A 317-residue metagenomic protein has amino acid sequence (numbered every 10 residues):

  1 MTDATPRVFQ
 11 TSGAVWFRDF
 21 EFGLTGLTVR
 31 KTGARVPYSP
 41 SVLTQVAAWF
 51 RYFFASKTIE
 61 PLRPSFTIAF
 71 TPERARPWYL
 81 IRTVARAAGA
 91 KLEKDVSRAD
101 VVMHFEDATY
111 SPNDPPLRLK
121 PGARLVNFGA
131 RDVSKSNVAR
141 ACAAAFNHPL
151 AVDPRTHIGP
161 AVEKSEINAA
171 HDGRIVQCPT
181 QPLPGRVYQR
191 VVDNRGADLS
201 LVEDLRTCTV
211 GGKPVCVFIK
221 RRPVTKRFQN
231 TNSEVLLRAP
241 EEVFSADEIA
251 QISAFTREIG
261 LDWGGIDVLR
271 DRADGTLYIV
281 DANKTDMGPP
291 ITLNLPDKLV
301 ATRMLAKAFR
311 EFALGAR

Functional and structural regions predicted by a protein language model:
M1-T25, G288, D297-L305, A313: Extreme N-terminal leader/targeting regions
W16-A169: Conserved N-proximal alpha/beta basic substrate-recognition cap immediately N-terminal to, or forming the N-lobe
S111-N113, S134-S136, A169-G173, C216-F218 (+3 more regions): Short catalytic/ligand-binding loop motif for oxyanion handling, primarily in non-cytosolic enzymes, centered on
T156, T209-V210, R270: Generic beta-strand structural signal
R174, C178-I259: Phosphate-binding site of ATP-dependent enzymes
I266-V268: Hydrophobic residue at the +6 position relative to the catalytic HRD Asp in the kinase catalytic loop
R270-R317: C-terminal active-site "lid" helix and adjoining low-complexity regulatory extension at the edge of ATP-using catalytic
